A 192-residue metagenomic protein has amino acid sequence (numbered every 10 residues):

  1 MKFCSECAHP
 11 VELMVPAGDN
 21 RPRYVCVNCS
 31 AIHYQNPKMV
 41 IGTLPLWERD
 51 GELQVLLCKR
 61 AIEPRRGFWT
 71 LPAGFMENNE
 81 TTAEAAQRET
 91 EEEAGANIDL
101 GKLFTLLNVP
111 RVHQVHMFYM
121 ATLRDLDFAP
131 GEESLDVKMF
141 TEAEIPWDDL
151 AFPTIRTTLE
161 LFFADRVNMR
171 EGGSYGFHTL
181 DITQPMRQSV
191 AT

Functional and structural regions predicted by a protein language model:
M1, R23: Residues immediately within or flanking Cys/His clusters that coordinate Zn2+ in small zinc-binding modules
C4-C7, C26-C29: Short cysteine-rich clusters marking metal-coordination/redox-active sites
V11-L13, Y34: Short functional micro-motifs and their immediate structural scaffolds
N28-V55: Conserved N-terminal beta-strand and adjoining loop/helix that marks the start of the Nudix/MutT-like hydrolase domain
P45-L46, L57, A121, M139: Conserved hydrophobic "DFG−1" position in protein kinase catalytic cores
W47, E52-E92: Conserved Nudix-box catalytic region and its N-terminal flanking loop in Nudix hydrolases and closely related
M76-L161, D165, M169-E171, L180-T192: Unchanged
